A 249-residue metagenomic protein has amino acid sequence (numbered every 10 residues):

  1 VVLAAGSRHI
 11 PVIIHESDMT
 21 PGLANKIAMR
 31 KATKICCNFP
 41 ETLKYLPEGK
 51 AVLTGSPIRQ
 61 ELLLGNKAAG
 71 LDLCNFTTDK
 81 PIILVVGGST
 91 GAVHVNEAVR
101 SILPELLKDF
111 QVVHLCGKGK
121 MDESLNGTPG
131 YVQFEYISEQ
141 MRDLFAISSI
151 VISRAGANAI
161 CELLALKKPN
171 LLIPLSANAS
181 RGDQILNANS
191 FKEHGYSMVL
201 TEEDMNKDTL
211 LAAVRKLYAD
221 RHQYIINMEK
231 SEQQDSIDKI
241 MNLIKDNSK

Functional and structural regions predicted by a protein language model:
L3, R142, I160-L166, N189: Short alpha-helical segment that forms part of, or immediately flanks, the ligand-binding pocket in carbohydrate-active
G6-A68, F76: Active-site-proximal region of nucleotide-activated glycan assembly enzymes, centered on histidine/acidic-rich loops
I10-P11, S149-I150, K167-L175, Y196: Structural loop-to-beta junction motif characteristic of Rossmann-like glycosyltransferase folds
R30-K31, D143-I147, A165: Alpha-helix C-terminal capping/helix-to-coil transition sites in glycosyltransferase folds
K67-A69, F76-V151, I185-A188, E193 (+1 more regions): Donor-nucleotide binding loops and adjacent catalytic segments primarily of GT-B fold Leloir glycosyltransferases
D72, H222-Q234: A short, well-ordered alpha-helix in the C-terminal region of glycosyltransferases
A146-C161, K168-P169: Acidic donor-binding loop of glycosyltransferase active sites
K216, Q233-K249: C-terminal alpha-helical cap of glycosyltransferases
